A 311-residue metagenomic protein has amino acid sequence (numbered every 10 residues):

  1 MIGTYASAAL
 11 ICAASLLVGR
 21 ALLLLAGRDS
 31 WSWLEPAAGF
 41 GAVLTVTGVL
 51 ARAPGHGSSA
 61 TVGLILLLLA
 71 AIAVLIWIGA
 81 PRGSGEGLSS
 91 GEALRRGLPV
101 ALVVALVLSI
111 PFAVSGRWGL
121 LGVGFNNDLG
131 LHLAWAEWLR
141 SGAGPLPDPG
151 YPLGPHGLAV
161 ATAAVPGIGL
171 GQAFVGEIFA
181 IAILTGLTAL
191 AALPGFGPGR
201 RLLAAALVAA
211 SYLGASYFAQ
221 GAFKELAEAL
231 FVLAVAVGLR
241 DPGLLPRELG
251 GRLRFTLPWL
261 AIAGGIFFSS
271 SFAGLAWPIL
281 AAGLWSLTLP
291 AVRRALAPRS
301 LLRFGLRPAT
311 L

Functional and structural regions predicted by a protein language model:
M1-A93: Membrane-embedded, hydrophobic transmembrane alpha-helices
S7-A14, A38-A42, L66-A71, A159 (+2 more regions): Transmembrane alpha-helices of multi-pass, membrane-embedded glycan-processing enzymes that use lipid-linked
A14-G19, A227-R247: Specific aromatic-rich, kink-prone transmembrane helix
V46-T47, V62-G79, V100-I110, G264 (+1 more regions): Hydrophobic core of alpha-helical transmembrane segments in multi-pass integral membrane proteins
V46-V49, L239, F255-F272: Membrane-interface alpha helices of multi-pass inner-membrane proteins
S84-E86, R247-L249, A276-T310: Perimembrane helix-loop-helix junctions
S109-L230: Active-site lumenal/periplasmic loops and adjacent helix-entry segments of GT-C-fold, multi-pass membrane
L244-G265, G305: Short hydrophobic alpha-helices at membrane interfaces in multi-pass membrane enzymes
